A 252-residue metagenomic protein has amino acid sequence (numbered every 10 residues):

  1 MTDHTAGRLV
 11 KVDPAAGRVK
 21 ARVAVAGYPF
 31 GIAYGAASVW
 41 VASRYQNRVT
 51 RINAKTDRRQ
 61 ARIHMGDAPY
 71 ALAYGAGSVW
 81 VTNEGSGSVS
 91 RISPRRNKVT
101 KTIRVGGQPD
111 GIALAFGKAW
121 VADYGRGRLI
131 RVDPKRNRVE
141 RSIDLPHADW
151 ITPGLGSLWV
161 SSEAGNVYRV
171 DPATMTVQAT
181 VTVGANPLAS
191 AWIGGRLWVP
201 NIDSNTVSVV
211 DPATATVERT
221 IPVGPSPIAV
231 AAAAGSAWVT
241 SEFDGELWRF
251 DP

Functional and structural regions predicted by a protein language model:
M1-P252: Predominantly soluble domains enriched in secretory-pathway, periplasmic, or organellar proteins
